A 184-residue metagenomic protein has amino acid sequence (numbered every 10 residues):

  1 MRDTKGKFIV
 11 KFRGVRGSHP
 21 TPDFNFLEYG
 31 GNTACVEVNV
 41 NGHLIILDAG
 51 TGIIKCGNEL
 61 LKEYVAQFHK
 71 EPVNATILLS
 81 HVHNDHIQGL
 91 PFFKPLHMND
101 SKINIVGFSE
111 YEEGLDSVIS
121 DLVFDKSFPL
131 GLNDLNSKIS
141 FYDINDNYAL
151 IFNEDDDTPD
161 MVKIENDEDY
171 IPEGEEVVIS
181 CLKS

Functional and structural regions predicted by a protein language model:
M1-S184: Binuclear metal-dependent hydrolase catalytic cores
